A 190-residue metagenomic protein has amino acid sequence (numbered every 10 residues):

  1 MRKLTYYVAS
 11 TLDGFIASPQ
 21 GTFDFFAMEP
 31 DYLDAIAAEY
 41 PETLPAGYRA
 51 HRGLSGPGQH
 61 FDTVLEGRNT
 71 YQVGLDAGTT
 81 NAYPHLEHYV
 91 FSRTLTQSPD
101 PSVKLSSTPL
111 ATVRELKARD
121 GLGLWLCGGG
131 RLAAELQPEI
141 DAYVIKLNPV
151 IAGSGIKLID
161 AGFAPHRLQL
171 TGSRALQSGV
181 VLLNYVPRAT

Functional and structural regions predicted by a protein language model:
M1-T190: Enzymes that bind and transform nitrogen-containing heteroaromatic metabolites
